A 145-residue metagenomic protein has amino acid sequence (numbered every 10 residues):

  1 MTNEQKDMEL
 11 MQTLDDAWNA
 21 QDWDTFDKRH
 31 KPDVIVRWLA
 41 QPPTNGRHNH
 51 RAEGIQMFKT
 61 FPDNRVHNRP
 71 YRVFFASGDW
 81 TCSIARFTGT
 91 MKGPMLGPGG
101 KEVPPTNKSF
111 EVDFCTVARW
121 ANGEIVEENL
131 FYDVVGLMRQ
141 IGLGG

Functional and structural regions predicted by a protein language model:
M1-G145: C-terminal and inter-domain tail/linker signature
